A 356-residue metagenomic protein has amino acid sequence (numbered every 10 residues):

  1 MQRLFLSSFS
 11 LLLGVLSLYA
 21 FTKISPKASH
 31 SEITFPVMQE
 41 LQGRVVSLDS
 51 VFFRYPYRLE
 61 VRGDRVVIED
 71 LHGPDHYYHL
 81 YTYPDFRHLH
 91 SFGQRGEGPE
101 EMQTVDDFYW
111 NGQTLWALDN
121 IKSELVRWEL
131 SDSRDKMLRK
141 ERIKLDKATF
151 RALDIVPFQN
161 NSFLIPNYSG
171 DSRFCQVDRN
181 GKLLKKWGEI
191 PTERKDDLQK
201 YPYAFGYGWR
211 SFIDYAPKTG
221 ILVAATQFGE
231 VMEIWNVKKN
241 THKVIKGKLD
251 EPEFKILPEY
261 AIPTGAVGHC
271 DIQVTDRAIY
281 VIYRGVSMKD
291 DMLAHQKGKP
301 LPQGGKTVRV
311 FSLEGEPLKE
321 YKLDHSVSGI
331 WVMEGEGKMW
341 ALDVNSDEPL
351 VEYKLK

Functional and structural regions predicted by a protein language model:
A28-F53, E316: A short helix->beta-strand "capping" segment at the edge of beta-propeller domains
L41-D49, H90-E101, K140-A148, L184-G206 (+2 more regions): Surface-exposed loop and turn segments in beta-propeller and other repeat-based domains that flank or scaffold
V45-H76, I279-D291: Beta-strand-rich domains and repeat architectures in extracellular enzymes and scaffolds, especially beta-propellers
Y57-E60, D106-W110, D154-Q159, Y203-K218 (+2 more regions): Structural signature of eukaryotic scaffold interfaces centered on beta-propeller domains
S123, L130-N161, I165-P166: Asp-box/WD-like beta-propeller blade repeats and closely related beta-sheet repeat scaffolds
Q176-D178, Q296-E314: Beta-propeller blade signature
L249-P258, L313-M333: Conserved blade-ending motifs and adjacent loop-strand segments that build the rim/top face of beta-propeller domains
I282-Q303, V351-Y353: Short, conserved, GDST-rich strand-edge loop motifs in beta-rich repeat architectures
